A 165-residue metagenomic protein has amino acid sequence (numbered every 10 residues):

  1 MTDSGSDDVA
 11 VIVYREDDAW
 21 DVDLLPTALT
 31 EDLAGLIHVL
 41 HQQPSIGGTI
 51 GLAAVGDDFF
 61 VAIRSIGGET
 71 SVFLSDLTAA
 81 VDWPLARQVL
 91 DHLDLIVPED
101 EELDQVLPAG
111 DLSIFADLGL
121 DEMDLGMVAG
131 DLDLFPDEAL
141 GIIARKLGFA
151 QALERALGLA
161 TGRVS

Functional and structural regions predicted by a protein language model:
M1-V13, G158-S165: Actinobacteria-biased recognition of intrinsically disordered, low-complexity terminal regions
T2-S4, A19, L24-D82: Compact, well-ordered interaction domains used in eukaryotic information-processing assemblies
A10-I12, L52, V89: Generic structural hydrophobic/aromatic packing signal, biased to beta-strands
V81-S165: Charged, compositionally biased boundary regions
